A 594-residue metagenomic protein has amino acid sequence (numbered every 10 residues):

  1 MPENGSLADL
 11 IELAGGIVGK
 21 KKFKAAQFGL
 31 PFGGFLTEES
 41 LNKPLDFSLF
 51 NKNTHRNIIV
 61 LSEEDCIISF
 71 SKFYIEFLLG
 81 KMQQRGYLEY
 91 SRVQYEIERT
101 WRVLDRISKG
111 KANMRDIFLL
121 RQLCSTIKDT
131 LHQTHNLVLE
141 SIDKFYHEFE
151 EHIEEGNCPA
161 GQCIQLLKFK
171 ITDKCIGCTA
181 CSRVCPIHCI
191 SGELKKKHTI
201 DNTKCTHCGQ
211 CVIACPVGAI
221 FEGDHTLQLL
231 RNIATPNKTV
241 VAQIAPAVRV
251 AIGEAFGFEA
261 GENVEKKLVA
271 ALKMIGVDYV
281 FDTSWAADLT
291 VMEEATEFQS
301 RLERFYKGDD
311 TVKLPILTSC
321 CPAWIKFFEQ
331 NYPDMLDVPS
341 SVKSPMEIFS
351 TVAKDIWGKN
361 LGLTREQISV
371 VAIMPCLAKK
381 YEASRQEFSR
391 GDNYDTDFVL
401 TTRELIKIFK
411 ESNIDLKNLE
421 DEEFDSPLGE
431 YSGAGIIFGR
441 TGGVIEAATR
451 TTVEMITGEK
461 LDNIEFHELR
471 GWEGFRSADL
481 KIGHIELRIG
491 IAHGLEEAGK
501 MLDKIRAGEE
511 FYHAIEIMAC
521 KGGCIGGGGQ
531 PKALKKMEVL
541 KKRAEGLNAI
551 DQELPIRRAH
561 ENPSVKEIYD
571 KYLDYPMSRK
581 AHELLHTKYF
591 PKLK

Functional and structural regions predicted by a protein language model:
M1-I164, L363-Q367, L377-K594: Redox cofactor-anchoring modules in respiratory/redox and cofactor-processing assemblies
P2, Q243-A245, L317-C320, V371-P375 (+1 more regions): Short beta-strand segments
Y95-R102, N157, Q162, L167-D201 (+2 more regions): Iron-sulfur cluster-binding cysteine motifs and their immediate structural context in ferredoxin-like electron-transfer
D143, H147-L167, K204, V212-D309 (+5 more regions): Flanking helices and flexible, charged tails adjoining ferredoxin-like Fe-S electron-transfer domains in multi-subunit
R249, M274-S300, W324, S341 (+5 more regions): Short connector loops at secondary-structure junctions
E265-Y279, Q330-Y332, K410, T452-I456: Short helix-loop-beta junction
F298-V371, P375: Divalent-metal (Mg2+/Mn2+/Ca2+)-assisted nucleotide/phosphate chemistry catalytic cores
